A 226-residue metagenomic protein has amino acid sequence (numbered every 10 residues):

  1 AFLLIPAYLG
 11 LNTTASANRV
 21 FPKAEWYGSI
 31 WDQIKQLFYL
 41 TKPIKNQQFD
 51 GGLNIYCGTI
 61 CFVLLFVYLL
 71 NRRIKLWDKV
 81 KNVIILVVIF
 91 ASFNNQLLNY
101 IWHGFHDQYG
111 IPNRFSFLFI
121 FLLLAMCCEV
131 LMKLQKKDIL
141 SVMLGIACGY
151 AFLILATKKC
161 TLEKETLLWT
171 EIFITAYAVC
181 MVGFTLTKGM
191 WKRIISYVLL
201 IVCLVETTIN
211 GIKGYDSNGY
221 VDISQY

Functional and structural regions predicted by a protein language model:
A1-K81, V88-I89, N95-F105, P112-F117 (+1 more regions): Periplasmic/ER-lumenal interhelical loops and adjacent helix-loop junctions in multi-pass membrane proteins
V83-Y100, H106-Y226: Contiguous transmembrane helix-bundle modules in multi-pass membrane proteins
